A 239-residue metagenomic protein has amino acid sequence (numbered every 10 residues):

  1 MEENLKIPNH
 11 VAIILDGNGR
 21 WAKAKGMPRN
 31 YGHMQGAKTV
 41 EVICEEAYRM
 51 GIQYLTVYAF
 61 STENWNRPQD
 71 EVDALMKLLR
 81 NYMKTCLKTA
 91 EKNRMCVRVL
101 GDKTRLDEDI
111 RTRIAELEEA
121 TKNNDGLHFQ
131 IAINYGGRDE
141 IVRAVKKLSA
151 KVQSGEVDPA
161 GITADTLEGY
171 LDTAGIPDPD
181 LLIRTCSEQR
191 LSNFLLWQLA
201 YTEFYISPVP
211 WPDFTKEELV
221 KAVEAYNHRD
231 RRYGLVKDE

Functional and structural regions predicted by a protein language model:
M1-E239: Flexible, compositionally biased loop and terminal segments
